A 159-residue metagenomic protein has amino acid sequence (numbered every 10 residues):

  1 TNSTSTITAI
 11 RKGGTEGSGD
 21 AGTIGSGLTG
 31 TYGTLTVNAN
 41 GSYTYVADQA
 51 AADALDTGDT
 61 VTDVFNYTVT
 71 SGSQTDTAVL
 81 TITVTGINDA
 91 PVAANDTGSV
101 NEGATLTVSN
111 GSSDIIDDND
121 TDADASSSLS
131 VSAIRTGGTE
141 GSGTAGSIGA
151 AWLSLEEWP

Functional and structural regions predicted by a protein language model:
T1-T29, V92-G149: Extracellular ectodomain surface segments
A21-G86, S142-P159: Acidic, turn/loop-rich segments in luminal/extracellular domains of secretory-pathway and cell-surface proteins
